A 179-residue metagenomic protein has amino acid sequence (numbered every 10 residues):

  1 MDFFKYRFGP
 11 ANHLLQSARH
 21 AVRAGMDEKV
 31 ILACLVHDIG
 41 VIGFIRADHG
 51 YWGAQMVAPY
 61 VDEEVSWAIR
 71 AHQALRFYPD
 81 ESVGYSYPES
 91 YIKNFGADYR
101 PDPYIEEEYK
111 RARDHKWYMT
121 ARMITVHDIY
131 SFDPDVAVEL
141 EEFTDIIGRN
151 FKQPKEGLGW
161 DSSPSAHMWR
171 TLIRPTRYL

Functional and structural regions predicted by a protein language model:
D2-L15, R19-D27, P59-S66, A71-L179: Divalent metal-dependent phosphate-bond-processing catalytic cores, especially two-metal-ion Mg2+/Mn2+ enzymes that act
H20-G53, I69-Q73: His-Asp-centered metal-binding catalytic motifs of divalent-metal-dependent phosphohydrolases/nucleases
D48-H49, V57-V61: Short acidic-hydrophobic sequence patches enriched in Asp/Glu that either
